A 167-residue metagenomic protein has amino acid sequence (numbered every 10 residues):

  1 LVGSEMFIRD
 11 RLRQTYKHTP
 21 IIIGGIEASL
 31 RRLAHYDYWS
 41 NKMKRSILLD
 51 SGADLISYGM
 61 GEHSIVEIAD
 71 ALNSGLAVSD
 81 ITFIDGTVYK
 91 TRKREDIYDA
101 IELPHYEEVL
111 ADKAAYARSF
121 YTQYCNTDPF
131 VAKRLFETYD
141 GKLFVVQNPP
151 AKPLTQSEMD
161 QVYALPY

Functional and structural regions predicted by a protein language model:
L1-I8: Short, small-residue-biased leader/transition segments that mark boundaries at the very start of proteins
R9-R13, A69: Generic structural signal for well-ordered alpha-helices, preferentially at hydrophobic/aromatic core positions
G25-E27, R31-L48: Short, glycine/polar-rich helix-capping loops at beta-to-alpha or helix-loop-helix junctions that flank or form
E27-A34, V66, D70-G75, T82: Catalytic cores of eukaryotic secretory-pathway lumenal/extracellular enzymes that build and remodel glycoconjugates
M60-S74, Q156-M159: Two-component system phosphotransfer/interaction surface
I84-V109: A conserved mid-domain beta-alpha-beta active-site/ligand-binding segment of alpha/beta enzyme cores
T122-Y167: N-terminal [4Fe-4S]-dependent radical SAM core
